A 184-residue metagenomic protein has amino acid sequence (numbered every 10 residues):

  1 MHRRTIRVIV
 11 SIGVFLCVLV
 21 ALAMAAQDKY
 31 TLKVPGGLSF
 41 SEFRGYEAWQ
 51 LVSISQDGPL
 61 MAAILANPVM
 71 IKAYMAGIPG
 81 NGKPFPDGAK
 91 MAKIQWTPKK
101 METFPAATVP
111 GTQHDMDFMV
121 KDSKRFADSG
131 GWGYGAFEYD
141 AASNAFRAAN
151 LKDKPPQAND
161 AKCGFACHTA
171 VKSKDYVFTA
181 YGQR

Functional and structural regions predicted by a protein language model:
M1-I6: N-terminal secretory signal peptides that target proteins for export/translocation
V10-A21: Bacterial N-terminal signal peptides
A26-G58, G82-R184: Sequence context surrounding c-type heme c attachment/ligation sites in exported
A63-N81, E102-F104: N-terminal post-signal-peptidase region of extra-cytosolic proteins
